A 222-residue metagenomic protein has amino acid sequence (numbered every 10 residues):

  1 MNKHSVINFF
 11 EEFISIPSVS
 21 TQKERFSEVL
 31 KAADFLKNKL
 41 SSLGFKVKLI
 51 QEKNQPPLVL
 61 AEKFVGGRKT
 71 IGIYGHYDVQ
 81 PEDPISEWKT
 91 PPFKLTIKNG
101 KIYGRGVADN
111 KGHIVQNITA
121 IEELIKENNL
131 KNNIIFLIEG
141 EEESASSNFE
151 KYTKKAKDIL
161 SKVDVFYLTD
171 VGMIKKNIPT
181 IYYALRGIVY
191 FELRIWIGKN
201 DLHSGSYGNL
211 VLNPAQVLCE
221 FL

Functional and structural regions predicted by a protein language model:
M1-I85: N-terminal helical capping/dimerization or prosegment-like subdomains of hydrolases acting on amide or phosphate bonds
E11, K37, V115-I118, E122 (+2 more regions): Predominant activation on well-ordered alpha-helical scaffold segments within soluble catalytic domains
E11, L60, I135, Y190-R194: Beta-strand secondary-structure signal
E12-S15, F93-L95, W196-N200: Short connector loops/turns at beta-strand edges and beta->alpha or beta->beta junctions
T70-I138: Active-site metal-coordination/substrate-binding segment of hydrolases, especially metallo-dependent peptidases
N110-A184: Acidic/histidine-rich catalytic neighborhood of metal-dependent amide-processing enzymes
E150, D158-L222: Midchain, well-structured core segments that form catalytic/ion-binding scaffolds
